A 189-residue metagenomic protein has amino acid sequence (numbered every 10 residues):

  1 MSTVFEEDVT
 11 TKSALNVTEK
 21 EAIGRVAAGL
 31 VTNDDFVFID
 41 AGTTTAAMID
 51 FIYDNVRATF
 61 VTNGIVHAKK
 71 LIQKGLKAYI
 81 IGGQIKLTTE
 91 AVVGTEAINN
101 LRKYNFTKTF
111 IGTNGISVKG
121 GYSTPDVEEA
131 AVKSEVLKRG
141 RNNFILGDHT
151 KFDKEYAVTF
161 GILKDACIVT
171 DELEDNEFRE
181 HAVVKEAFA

Functional and structural regions predicted by a protein language model:
M1-F38, I49, Y53-D54, L71-L76: HTH-adjacent hinge/linker in prokaryotic transcriptional regulators
T10-A14, R57, Y122-D126: Short glycine-enriched, charge-decorated loop/helix-capping segments at active-site entrances that position
A14-E21, R25, G42, A91 (+2 more regions): Electropositive phosphate-/nucleotide-binding environments in soluble metabolic enzymes
N16, V37, F60, E90 (+1 more regions): Glycine- and other small-residue-rich loops at beta-strand/loop junctions that grip anionic moieties
N33-V37, N55-T59, R141, K164-C167: Short active-site oxyanion
I39-D40, T62, T170: Short beta-strand scaffold positions
V66-A189: Conserved phosphate- and dinucleotide-binding cores of soluble alpha/beta proteins, encompassing both enzyme active
